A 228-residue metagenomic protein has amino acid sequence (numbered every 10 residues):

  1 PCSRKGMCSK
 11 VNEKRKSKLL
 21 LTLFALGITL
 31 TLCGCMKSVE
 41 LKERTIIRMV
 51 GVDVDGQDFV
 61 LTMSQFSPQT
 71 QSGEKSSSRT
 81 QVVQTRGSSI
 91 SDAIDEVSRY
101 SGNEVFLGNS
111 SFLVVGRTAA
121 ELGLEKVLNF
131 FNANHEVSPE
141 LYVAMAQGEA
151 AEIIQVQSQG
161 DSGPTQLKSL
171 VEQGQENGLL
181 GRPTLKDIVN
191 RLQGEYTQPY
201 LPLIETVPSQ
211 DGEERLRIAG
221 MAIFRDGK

Functional and structural regions predicted by a protein language model:
S3, C8, N12-K228: Membrane-proximal alpha-helical signals and transmembrane carboxylates
